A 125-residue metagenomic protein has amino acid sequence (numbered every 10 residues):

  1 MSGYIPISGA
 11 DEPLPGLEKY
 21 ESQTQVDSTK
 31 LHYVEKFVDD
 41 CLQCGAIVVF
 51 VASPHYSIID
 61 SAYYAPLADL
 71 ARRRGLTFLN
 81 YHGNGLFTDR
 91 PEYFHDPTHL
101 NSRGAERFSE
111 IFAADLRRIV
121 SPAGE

Functional and structural regions predicted by a protein language model:
M1-C44: Secreted/periplasmic serine-hydrolase-like ester/acetyl group-modifying domain
I5-I7, I47, I58-I59, I111 (+1 more regions): Weak global preference for isoleucine
I7-G9, L14, D60, R90 (+1 more regions): Serine/threonine-rich low-complexity intrinsically disordered regions
E21-Q23, V51-S53, P97: A short, structure-level motif marking secondary-structure boundaries and short turns
T24-K30, P54-Y63: Acidic-and-aromatic substrate-binding clefts and catalytic sites of carbohydrate-active enzymes
E35-I59: Active-site segments of SGNH/GDSL-like serine hydrolases that catalyze O-acetyl group transfer/hydrolysis on lipids
K36, Y63-P66: A short acidic, amphipathic alpha-helical/loop segment
A65-E125: C-terminal regions of proteins
